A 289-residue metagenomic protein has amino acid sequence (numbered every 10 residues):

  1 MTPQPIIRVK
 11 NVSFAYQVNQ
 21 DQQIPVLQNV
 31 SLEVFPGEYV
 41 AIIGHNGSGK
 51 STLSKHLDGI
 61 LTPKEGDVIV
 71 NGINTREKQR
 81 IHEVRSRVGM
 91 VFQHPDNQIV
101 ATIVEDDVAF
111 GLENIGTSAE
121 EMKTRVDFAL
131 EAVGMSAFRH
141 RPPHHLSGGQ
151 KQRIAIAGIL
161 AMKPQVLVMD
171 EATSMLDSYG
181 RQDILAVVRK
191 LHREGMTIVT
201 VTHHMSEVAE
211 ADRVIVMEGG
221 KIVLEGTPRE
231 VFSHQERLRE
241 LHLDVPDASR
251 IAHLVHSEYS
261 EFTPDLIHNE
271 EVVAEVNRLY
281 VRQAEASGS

Functional and structural regions predicted by a protein language model:
I43-H45: The feature captures the beta-strand-to-loop junction immediately N-terminal to the Walker
D58: Helix-to-loop junction immediately C-terminal to a conserved catalytic motif
D67-E83: ABC ATPase NBD Q-loop/coupling interface
E120-F138: Conserved ABC ATPase "signature" region
P142-L146, Q150: Conserved ABC ATPase signature
L167-D170: Catalytic Walker B motif of ABC-type/P-loop ATPase nucleotide-binding domains
